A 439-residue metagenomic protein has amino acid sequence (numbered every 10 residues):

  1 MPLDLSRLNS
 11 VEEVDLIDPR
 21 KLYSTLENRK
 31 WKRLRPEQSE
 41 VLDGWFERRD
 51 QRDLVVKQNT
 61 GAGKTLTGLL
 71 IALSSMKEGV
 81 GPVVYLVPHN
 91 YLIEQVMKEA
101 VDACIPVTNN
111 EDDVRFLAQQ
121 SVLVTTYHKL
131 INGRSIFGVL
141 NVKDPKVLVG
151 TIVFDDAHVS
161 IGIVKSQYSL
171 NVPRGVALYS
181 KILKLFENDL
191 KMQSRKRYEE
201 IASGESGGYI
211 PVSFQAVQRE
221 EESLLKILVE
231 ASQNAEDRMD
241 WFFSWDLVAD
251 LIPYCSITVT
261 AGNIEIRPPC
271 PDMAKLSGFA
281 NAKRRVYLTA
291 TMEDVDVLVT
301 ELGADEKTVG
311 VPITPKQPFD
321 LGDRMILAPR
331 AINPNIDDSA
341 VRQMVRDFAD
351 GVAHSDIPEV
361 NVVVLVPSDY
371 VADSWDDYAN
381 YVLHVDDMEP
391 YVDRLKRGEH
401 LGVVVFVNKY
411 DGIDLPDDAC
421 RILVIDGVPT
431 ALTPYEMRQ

Functional and structural regions predicted by a protein language model:
P2-K57: Conserved pre-motif I regulatory segment
S39, V55, N59, L148-T151 (+2 more regions): Conserved coupling segment at the C-terminus of the helicase ATP-binding
A62-I105, K129-N132, E293-D294, V366-A372: Conserved Walker A/P-loop ATP-binding site and its immediately adjacent core in helicase/helicase-like ATPase domains
V83, N90-R115, V299-T308, N380-L383: Conserved helix-turn-beta segment of the N-terminal RecA-like "Helicase ATP-binding" lobe in SF1/SF2 helicases
E94-P145, P390-L395: Inter-Walker segment of RecA-like/P-loop motor cores
E111-V124, D373-S374, Y378-V405, Y410-D411 (+2 more regions): Conserved motor-coupling elements within RecA-like helicase/translocase cores
Q120-T151, D156, S160-Q167, I266-D272 (+1 more regions): Conserved RecA-like ASCE ATPase "motif II neighborhood" in helicase/translocase motors
I413-Q439: Conserved RecA-like helicase motor core of SF1/SF2 enzymes
